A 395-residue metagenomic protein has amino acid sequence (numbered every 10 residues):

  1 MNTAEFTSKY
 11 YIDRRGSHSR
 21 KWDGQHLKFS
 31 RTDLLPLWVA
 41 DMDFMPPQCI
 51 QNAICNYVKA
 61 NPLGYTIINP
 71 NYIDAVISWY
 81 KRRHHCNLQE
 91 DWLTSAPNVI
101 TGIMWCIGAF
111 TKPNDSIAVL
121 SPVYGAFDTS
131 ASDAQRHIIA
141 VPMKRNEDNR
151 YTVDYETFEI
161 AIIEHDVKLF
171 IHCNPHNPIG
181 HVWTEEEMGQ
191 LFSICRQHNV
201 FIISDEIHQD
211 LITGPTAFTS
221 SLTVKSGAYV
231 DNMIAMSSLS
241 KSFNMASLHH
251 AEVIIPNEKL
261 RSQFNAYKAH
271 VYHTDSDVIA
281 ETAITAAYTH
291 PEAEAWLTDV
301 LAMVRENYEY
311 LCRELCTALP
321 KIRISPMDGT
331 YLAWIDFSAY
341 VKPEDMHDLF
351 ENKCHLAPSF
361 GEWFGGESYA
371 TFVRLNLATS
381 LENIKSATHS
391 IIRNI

Functional and structural regions predicted by a protein language model:
N2-N98, W105: N-terminal small-domain helix-loop-helix segment of the aminotransferase-like
N52-N56, S226-R305, R313, I395: Conserved core segment of the aminotransferase class I/II
L63-S193, D210-G227, I234: Conserved core of the PLP fold type I
E159-I162, F192, R196, E351 (+1 more regions): A structural alpha-helix within SAM-dependent methyltransferase catalytic domains
E206: Walker B catalytic acidic pair
T285, L301-C312, I324-F337: Conserved glycine-rich beta-strand-loop-beta hairpin in the small C-terminal domain of fold type I
L349-P358, F364-I395: PLP-dependent enzyme catalytic core of the Aspartate aminotransferase-like
